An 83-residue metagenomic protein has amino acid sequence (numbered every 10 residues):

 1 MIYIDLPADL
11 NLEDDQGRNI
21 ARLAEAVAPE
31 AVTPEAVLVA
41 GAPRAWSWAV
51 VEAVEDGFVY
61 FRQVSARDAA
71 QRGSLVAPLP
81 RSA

Functional and structural regions predicted by a protein language model:
M1-A21: Short, basic/aromatic beta-hairpin or loop at an interaction surface
A26-A28: Short, conserved secondary-structure segments in the cores of folded domains
E30-T33: Short, well-ordered loop/turn sites that connect or cap secondary structure elements
A45-D56: Short beta-strand-centered aromatic/proline hotspots
E55-A83: Glycine- and charge-enriched low-complexity intrinsically disordered segments
